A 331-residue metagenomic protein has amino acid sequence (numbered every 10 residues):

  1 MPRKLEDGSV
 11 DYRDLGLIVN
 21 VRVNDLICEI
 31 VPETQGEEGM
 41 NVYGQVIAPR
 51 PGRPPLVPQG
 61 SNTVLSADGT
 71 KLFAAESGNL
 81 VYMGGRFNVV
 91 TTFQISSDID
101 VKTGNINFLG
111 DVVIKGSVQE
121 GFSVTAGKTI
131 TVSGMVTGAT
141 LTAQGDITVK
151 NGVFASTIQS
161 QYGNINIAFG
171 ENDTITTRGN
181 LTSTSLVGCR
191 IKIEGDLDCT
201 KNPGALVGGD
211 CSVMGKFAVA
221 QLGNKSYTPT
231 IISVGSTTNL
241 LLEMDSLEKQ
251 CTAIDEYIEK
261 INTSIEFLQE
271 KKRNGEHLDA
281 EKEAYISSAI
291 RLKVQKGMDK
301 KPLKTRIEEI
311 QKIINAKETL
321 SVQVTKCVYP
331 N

Functional and structural regions predicted by a protein language model:
M1-D98, T263-N331: Long, low-complexity, mixed-charge
K4-S9, V64-F73, F154-T157, N166 (+3 more regions): Short, surface-exposed, charge-dense and proline/glycine-enriched linear segments
D7, D11-D14, D25, D68 (+10 more regions): Acidic-enriched, low-complexity/disordered segments with a strong bias for Aspartate over Glutamate
A48, A67, A74-A75, A126 (+11 more regions): A sequence-composition feature that detects small, non-aromatic residues
A74-E76, V136-L141, A155-Q161, M244 (+1 more regions): A general structural signal for short secondary-structure boundary/capping elements
L80-T237: Extended, compositionally simple hydrophobic/Ser/Thr-rich segments that build repetitive fibrous architectures
G163, T174-N331: Gly/Ser/Thr/Ala-enriched C-terminal appendages of enzymes
